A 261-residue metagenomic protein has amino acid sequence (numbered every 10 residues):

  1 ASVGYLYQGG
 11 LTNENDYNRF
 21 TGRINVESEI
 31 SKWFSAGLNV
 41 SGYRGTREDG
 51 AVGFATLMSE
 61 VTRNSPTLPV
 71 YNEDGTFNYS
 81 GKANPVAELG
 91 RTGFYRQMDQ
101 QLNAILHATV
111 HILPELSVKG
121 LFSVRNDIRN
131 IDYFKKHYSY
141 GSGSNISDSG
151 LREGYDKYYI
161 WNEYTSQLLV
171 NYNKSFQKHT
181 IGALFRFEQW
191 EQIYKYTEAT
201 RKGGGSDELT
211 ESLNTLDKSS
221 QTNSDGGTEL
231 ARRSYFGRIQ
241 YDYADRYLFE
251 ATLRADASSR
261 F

Functional and structural regions predicted by a protein language model:
S2-L6, L113, L121-S123: Acidic/polar N-terminal loop/beta-strand segments that form early-domain functional surfaces
V3, S28, V40, A108-V110 (+4 more regions): Residue-level signature of outer-membrane beta-barrel architecture
V3-G9, F249-S258: Transmembrane beta-strand segments that form the barrel wall of outer-membrane beta-barrel proteins
G10-N15, T21, N25-N103, K119-R233 (+1 more regions): Surface-exposed loop/interface segments of Gram-negative outer-membrane beta-barrel transport/assembly proteins
L121, R186, R238-Q240, F249-T252: Exposed, low-structure sequence patches enriched in small/polar residues
R233-Y243: Structured alpha-helical segments in the cores of large, soluble enzyme domains
